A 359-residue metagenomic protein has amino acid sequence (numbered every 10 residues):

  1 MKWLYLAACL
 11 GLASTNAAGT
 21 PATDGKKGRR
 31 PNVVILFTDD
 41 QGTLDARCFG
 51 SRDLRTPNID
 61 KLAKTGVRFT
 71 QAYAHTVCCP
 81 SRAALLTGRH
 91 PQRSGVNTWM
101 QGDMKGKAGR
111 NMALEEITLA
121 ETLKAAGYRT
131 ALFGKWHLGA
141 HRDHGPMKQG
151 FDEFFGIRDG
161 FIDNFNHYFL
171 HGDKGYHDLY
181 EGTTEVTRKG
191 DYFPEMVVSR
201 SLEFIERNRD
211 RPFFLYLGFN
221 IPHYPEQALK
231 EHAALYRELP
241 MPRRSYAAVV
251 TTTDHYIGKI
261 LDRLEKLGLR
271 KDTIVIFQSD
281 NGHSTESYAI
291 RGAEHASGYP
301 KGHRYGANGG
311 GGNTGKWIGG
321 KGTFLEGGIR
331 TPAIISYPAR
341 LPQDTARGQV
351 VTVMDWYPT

Functional and structural regions predicted by a protein language model:
L4-G11, A18-T359: Formylglycine-dependent sulfatase
